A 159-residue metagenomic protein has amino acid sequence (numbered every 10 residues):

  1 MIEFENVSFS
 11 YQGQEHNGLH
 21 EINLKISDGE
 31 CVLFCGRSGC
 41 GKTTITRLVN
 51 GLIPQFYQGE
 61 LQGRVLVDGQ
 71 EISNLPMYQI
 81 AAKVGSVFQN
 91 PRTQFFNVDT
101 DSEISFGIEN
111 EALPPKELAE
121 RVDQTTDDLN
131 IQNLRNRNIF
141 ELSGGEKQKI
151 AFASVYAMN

Functional and structural regions predicted by a protein language model:
M1-F4, F9-I22, I53-Q58, N74-P76 (+1 more regions): A short, flexible loop at the N-terminus of ABC-type nucleotide-binding domains that lies
C35-R37: The feature captures the beta-strand-to-loop junction immediately N-terminal to the Walker
N50: Helix-to-loop junction immediately C-terminal to a conserved catalytic motif
Q58-Q70: Conserved ABC transporter NBD signature motif
G69, K116-L134: Conserved ABC ATPase "signature" region
N138-L142, E146: Conserved ABC ATPase signature
F152: Hydrophobic anchor residue at the start of the ABC signature
